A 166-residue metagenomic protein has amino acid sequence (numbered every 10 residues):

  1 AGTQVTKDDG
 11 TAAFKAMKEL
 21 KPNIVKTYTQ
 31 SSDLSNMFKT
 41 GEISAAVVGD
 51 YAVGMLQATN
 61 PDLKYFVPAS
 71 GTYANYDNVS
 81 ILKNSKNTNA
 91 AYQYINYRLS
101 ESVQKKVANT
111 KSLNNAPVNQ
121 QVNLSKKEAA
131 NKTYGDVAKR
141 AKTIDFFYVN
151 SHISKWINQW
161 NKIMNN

Functional and structural regions predicted by a protein language model:
A1-G2, K18, P22, K39 (+5 more regions): Sec-exported extracytoplasmic/periplasmic mature domains
G2-F66: Ligand-binding pocket segment of bilobal, Venus flytrap-like solute-binding proteins
K7-T11, T29-S32, S85-N89, E101 (+1 more regions): Soluble non-cytosolic domains of exported or imported proteins
F14, S35, D50-V53, A91-I95 (+2 more regions): Extracytoplasmic/secreted envelope proteins and their assembly/folding machinery, especially bacterial periplasmic
D62-V67, T72-Y76: Extended hydrophobic/aromatic segments used for targeting, binding, or gating
Y73, D77, L82-A141: Mature extracytoplasmic/periplasmic domains
A138-N166: Conserved C-terminal helix/tail region of periplasmic/extracytoplasmic solute-binding proteins
